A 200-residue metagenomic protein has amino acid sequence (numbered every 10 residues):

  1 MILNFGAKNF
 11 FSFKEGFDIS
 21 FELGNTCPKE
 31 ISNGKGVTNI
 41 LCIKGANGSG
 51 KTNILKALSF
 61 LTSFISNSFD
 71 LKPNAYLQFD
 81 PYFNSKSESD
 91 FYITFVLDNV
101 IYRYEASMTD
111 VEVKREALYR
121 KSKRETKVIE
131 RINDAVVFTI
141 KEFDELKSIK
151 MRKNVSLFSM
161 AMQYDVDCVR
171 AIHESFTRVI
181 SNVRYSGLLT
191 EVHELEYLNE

Functional and structural regions predicted by a protein language model:
M1-F60, S66: Pre-Walker A-like glycine/lysine-rich segment at the N-terminus of P-loop NTPase domains
N4-K8, F79-P81, E125, E142-K147: Intrinsically disordered, low-complexity boundary segments flanking structured domains
F5, S89-I93, V113-R120: Short polybasic amphipathic segments
G6, S20-E22, T94, S107 (+1 more regions): Residues in well-ordered beta-strands of folded domains
S12-K14, G36, I54, K86 (+4 more regions): A generic structural signal for short, non-catalytic loop/turn and secondary-structure boundary residues
F13-E15, D98-Y102, E125: Short acidic/polar mixed-charge low-complexity motifs
G36, L41-C42, L55-D110: Conserved P-loop NTP-binding catalytic core
R103-E200: Electropositive, glycine-dotted interaction segments that contact anionic polymers or phosphate-rich ligands
